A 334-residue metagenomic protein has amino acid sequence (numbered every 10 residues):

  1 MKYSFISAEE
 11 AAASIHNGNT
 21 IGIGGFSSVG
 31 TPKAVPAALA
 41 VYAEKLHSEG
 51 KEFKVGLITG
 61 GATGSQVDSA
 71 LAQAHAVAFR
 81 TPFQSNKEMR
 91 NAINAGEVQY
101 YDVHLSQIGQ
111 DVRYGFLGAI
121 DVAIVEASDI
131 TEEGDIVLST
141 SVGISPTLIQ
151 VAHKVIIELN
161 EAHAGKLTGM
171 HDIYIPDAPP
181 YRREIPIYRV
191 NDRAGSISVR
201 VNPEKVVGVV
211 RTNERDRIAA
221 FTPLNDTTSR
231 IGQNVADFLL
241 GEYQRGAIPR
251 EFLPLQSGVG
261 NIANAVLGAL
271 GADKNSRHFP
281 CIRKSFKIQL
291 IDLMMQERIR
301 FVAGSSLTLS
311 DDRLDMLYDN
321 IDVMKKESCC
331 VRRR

Functional and structural regions predicted by a protein language model:
M1-R334: Conserved alpha/beta enzyme-core scaffold
